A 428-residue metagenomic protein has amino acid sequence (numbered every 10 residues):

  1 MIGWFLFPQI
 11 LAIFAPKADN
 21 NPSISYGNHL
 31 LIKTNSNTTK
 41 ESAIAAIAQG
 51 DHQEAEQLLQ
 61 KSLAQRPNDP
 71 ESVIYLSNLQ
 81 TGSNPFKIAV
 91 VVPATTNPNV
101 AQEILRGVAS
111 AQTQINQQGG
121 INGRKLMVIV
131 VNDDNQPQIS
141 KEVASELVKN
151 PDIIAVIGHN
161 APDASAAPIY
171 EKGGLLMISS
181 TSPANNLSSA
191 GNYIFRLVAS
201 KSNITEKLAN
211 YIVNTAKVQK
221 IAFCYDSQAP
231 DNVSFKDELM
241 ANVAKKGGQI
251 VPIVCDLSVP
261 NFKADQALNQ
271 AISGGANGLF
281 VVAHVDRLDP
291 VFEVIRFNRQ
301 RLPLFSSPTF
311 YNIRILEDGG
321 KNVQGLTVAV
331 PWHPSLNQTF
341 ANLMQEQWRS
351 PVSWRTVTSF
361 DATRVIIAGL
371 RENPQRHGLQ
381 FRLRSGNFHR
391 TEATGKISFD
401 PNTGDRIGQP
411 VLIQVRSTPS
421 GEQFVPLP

Functional and structural regions predicted by a protein language model:
M1-P428: Extracytosolic ligand-binding ectodomains
